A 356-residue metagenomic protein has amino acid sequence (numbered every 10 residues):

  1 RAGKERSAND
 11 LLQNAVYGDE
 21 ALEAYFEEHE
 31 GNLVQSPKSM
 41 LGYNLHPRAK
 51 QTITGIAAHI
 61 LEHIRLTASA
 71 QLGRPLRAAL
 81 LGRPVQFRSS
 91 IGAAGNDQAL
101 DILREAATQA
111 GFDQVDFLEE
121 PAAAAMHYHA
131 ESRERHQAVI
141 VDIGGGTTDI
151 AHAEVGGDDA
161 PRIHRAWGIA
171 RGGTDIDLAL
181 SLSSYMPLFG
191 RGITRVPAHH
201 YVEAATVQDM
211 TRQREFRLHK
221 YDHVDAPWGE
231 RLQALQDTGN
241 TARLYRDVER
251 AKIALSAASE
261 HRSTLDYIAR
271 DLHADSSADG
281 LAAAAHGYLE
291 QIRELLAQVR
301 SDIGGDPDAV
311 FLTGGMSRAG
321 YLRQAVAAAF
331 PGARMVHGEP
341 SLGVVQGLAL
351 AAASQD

Functional and structural regions predicted by a protein language model:
R1-H46, G172, A179, P187-G192 (+1 more regions): Early-domain small/polar-rich strand-loop-helix modules and first-structured segments of the mature chain
Y25-I140, D159, L232-E249, I253-I268: Nucleotide/phosphate-binding catalytic cleft detector across ATP-hydrolyzing and phosphate-transferring enzymes
L33, T52-L61, G95, G172-L180 (+2 more regions): Phosphate/oxyanion-binding active-site loops and adjacent basic polyanion-contact surfaces
G73-Q86, R195-A204, I303-G315: Short glycine-rich phosphate-binding loop at a beta-alpha junction
P84, I140-D149, G156, G172-T174 (+1 more regions): A short acidic Gly-Thr/Ser loop motif
A110-L118, Q324-A349: Conserved phosphate-binding/catalytic loops in two-lobed NTP-binding clefts
V155-A269: Phosphate-binding glycine-rich/basic clefts of nucleotide- and phosphate-handling proteins, predominantly
Q291-A309, R318-A333: ATP-binding/phosphotransfer module of carbohydrate and carboxylate kinases, centering on a glycine-rich
